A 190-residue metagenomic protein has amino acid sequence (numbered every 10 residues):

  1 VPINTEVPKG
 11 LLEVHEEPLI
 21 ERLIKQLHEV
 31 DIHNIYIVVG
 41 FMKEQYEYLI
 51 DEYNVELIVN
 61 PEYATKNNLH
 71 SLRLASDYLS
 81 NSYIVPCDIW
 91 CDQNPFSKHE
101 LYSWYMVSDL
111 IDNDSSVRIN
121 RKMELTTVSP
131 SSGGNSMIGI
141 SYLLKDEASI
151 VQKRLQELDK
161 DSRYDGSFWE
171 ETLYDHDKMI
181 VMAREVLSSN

Functional and structural regions predicted by a protein language model:
V1-V39, K43: N-terminal glycine-rich phosphate-binding loop and ensuing alpha1 helix
G10, N54-E56, I180-M182: Conserved beta-strand segments of alpha/beta enzyme cores
H15-P18, F41, Y63, F168 (+1 more regions): Short beta->alpha linker loops
H33-I35, N81, I180: Residues at the starts of beta-strands that form the adenosine-phosphate
E47-S116: Conserved beta-loop-beta/alpha segment of the NTase-like Rossmann-fold superfamily that binds/positions NTPs
D92-G166: Conserved core of the sugar-phosphate nucleotidyltransferase
L158-E170, E185-N190: An accessory alpha-helical subdomain
T172-V186: Catalytic donor-sugar/metal-binding loop of nucleotide-sugar-dependent glycosyltransferases
